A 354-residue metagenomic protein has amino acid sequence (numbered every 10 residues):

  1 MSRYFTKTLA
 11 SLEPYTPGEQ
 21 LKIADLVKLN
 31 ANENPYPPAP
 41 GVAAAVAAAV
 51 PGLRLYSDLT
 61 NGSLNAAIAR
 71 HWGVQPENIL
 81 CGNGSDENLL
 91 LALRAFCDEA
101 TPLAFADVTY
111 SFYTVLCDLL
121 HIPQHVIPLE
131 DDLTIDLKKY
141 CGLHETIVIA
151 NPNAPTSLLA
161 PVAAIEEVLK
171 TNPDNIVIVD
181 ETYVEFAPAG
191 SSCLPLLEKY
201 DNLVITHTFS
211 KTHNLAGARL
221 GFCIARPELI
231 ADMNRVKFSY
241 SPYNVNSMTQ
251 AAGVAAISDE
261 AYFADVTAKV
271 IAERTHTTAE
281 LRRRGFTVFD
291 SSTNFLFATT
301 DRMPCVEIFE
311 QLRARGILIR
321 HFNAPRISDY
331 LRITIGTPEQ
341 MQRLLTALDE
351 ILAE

Functional and structural regions predicted by a protein language model:
M1-L55, G142-L143: N-terminal "arm"/small-domain region of PLP-dependent enzymes with the aminotransferase-like
L9, P14-P17, D290-N294, A298 (+1 more regions): Conserved PLP cofactor-binding pocket of PLP-dependent enzymes
T60, N202-R282, F286-F289: PLP-dependent aminotransferase class I/II
N61-P102, L120, R302: Phosphate-binding glycine-rich loop
A95-A150: PLP-dependent aminotransferase-like
D118, T134-L143, P155-V177, E181-L215 (+1 more regions): Active-site pre-lysine segment of PLP-dependent enzymes
A163, Q311-R315, R320, A324-E354: PLP-dependent enzyme catalytic core of the Aspartate aminotransferase-like
V270-I271, R283-R315, L331: Conserved PLP-binding catalytic core of the aspartate aminotransferase-like
